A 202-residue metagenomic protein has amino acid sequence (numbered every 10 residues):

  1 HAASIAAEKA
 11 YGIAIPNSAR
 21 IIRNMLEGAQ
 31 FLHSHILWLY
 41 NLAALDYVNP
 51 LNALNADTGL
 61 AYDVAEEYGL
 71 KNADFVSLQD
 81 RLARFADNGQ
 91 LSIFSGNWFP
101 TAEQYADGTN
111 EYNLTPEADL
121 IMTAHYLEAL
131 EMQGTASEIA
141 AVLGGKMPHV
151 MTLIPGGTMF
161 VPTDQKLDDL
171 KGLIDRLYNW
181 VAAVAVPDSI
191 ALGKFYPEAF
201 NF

Functional and structural regions predicted by a protein language model:
H1-F202: Active-site bordering "gate/hinge" segments that shape substrate access to catalytic or cofactor-binding pockets
